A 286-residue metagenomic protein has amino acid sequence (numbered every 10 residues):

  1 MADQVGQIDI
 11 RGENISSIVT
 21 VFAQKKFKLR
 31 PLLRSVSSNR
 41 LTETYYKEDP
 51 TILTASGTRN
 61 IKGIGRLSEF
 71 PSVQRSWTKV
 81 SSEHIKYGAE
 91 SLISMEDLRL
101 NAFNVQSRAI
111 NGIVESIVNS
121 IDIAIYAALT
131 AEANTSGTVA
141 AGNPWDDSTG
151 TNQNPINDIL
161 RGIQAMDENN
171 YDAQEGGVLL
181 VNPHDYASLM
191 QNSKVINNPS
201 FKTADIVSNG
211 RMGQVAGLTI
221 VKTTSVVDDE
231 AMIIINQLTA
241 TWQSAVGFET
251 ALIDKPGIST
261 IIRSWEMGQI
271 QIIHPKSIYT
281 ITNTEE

Functional and structural regions predicted by a protein language model:
A2-G12, Q24, N39-T51, T78 (+2 more regions): Sequence/fold signature of self-assembling virion shell proteins
I8-G12, F22-K26, P144, S148-P155: Intrinsic-disorder-associated interaction segments
N14-Y87: Assembly/oligomerization interface modules of large self-assembling protein complexes
A55, N101-A102, S188-Q191, Q271-I273: Short helix/loop capping segments that flank catalytic or ligand/cofactor-binding pockets
R75-S136, Y171-D172, L179, I220 (+1 more regions): Long, contiguous amphipathic alpha-helices that act as assembly "spine/axial" helices in icosahedral shell and virion
A127, G137-N143, Q153-N157, M267-G268 (+2 more regions): Cell-envelope/extracellular anchoring and linker segments
T135-I206: Extended, solvent-exposed, turn-rich assembly/linker loops in the middle of proteins
